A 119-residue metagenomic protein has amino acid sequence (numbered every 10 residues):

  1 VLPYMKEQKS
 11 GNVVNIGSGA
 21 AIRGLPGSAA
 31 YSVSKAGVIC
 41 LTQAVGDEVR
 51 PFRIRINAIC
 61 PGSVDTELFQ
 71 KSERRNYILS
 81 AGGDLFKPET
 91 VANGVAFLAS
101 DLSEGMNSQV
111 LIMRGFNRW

Functional and structural regions predicted by a protein language model:
V1-N12: A short helix-coil junction within the Rossmann-fold of NAD(P)-dependent oxidoreductases
P3, D47-P51, E104: Alpha-helical segment proximal to the catalytic Tyr-Lys
S18: Residue(s) in the substrate-gating loop at a strand-loop-helix junction that position the organic substrate next
R23-A29, P51, G83: Active-site loop immediately N-terminal to the catalytic Tyr-X3-Lys motif of short-chain dehydrogenase/reductase
S34: Active-site helix of classical SDR
G37, L41-V45, V49, I59 (+1 more regions): Hydrophobic alpha-helix immediately C-terminal to the catalytic Tyr-X-X-X-Lys motif of short-chain
D47, P51, A58-L85, T90: A glycine/serine/threonine-rich, flexible loop-to-helix segment that serves as the NAD(P) cofactor-binding "lid"
A58, L79-G115: C-terminal helical subdomain
